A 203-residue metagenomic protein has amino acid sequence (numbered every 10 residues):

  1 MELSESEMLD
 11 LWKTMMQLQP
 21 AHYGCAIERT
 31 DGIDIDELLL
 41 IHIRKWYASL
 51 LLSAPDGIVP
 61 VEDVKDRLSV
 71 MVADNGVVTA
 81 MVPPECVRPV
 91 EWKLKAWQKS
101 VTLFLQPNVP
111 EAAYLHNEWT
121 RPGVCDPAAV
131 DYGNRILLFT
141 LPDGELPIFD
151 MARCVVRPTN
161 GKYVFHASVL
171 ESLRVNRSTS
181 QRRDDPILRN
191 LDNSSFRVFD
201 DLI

Functional and structural regions predicted by a protein language model:
M1-D126, V130-I203: Glycine-enriched, solvent-exposed interface loops adjoining structured elements
